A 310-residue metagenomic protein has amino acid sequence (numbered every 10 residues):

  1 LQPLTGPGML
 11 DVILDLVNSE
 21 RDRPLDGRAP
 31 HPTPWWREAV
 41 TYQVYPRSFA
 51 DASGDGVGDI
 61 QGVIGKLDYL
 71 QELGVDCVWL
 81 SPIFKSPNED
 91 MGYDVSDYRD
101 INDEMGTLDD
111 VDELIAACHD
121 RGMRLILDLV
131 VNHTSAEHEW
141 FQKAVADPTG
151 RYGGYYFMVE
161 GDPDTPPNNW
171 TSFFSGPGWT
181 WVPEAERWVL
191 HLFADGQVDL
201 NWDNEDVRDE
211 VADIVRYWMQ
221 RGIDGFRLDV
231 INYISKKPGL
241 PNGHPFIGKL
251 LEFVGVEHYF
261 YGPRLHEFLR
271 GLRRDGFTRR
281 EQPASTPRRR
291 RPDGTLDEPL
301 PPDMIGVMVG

Functional and structural regions predicted by a protein language model:
Q2-R216, Q220, N232-G310: Acidic/aromatic-lined carbohydrate-recognition and catalytic surfaces of CAZymes acting on diverse glycans
